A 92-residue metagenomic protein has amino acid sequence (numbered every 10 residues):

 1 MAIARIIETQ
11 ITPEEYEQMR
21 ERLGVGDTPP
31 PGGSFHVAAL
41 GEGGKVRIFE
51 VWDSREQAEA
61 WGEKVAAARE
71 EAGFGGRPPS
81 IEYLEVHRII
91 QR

Functional and structural regions predicted by a protein language model:
M1-A67, F74-R92: Short S/T/G/P-rich N-terminal loop/turn motif that feeds into the first structured element of a domain
